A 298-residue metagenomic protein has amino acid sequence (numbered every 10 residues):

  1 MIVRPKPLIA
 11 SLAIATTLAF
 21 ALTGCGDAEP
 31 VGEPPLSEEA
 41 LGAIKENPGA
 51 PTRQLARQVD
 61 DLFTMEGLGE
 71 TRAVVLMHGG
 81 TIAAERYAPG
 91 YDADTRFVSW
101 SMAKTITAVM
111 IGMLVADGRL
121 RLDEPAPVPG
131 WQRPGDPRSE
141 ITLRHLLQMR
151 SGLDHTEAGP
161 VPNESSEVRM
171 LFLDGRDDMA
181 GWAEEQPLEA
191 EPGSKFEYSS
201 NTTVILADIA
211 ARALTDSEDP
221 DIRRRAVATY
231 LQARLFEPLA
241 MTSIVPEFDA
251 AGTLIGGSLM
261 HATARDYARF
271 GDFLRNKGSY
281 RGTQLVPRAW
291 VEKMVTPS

Functional and structural regions predicted by a protein language model:
I2-L12: Bacterial N-terminal signal peptides that target proteins for export
A21-G24: C-terminal motif of bacterial Sec signal peptides marking the signal peptidase cleavage site
D60-Y91: A short, well-structured edge-of-sheet supersecondary motif
G80, F97-D123, L146, L206-A210 (+1 more regions): Active-site SXXK
T81-R86, P162-E191, I222-I244: Short, charged, amphipathic alpha-helices and their helix-cap/turn boundaries
V98, A116-T156, E185, T215-S258: Active-site helix/loop module of the DD-peptidase/beta-lactamase fold, centered on the serine-lysine SxxK catalytic
R133-V161, V168-R169, R176-G181, E185-S194 (+2 more regions): Conserved catalytic neighborhood of penicillin-recognizing serine enzymes
E184, F196, R212-P220, M241-S298: Penicillin-binding protein/beta-lactamase superfamily catalytic region
